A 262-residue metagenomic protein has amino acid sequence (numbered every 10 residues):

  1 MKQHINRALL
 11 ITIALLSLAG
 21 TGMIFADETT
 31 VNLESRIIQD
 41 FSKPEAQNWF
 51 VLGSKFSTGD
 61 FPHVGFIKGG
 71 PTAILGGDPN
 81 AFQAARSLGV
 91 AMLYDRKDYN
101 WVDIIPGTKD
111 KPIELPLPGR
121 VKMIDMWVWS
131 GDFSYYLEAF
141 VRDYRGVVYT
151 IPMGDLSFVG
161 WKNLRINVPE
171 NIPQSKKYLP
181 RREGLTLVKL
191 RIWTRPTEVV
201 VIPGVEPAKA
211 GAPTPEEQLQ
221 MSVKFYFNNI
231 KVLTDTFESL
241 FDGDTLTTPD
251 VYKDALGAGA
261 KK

Functional and structural regions predicted by a protein language model:
K2-L10: Bacterial N-terminal signal peptides that target proteins for export
L10-G20: Bacterial N-terminal signal peptides
A26-K262: Beta-rich carbohydrate-recognition modules and glycan-binding surfaces
